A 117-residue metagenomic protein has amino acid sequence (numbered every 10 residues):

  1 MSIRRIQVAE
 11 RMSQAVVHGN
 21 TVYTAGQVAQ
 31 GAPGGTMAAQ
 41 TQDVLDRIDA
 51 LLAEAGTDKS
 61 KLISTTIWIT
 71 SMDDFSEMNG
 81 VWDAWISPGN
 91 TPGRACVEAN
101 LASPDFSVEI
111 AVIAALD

Functional and structural regions predicted by a protein language model:
M1-I63, I69-D117: N-terminal presequence-like segments and the immediate start of the first folded domain
